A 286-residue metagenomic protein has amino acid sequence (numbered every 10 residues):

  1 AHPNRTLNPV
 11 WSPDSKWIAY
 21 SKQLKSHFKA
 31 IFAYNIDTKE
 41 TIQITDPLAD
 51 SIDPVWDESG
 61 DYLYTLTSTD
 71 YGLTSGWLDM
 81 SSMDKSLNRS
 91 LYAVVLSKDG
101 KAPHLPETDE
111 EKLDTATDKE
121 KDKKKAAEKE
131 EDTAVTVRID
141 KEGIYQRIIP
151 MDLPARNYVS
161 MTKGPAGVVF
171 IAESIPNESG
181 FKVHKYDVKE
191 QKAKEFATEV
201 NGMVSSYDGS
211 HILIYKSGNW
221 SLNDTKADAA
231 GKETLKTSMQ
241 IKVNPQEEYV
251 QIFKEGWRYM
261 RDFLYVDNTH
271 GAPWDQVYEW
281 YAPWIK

Functional and structural regions predicted by a protein language model:
A1-P3, T45-L48, D152-A155, F196-E199: Surface loop/turn motifs at the tips and blade-to-blade linkers of beta-strand repeat domains
A1-T6, K16-F32, T38, T45-I52 (+6 more regions): A flexible loop/linker signature enriched in serine peptidases of the S9 family
P9-W17, D53-L63, S160-G167, M203-S210: Blade-terminus and WD-like Trp-Asp/Gly-His loop motifs, strongest in beta-propeller folds
T38-K39, D99, Q191, D228: Short coil/turn linkers that define WD40 beta-propeller blade boundaries
D50-S51, G72, N157-Y158, F263-V266: Short beta-strands and strand-coil junctions in structured, solvent-facing domains, enriched
V135-P154: A short helix->beta-strand "capping" segment at the edge of beta-propeller domains
I149-P150, M161, I171, I175-K286: Intrinsically disordered, Ser/Thr/Pro/Gly-rich linkers and terminal tails that flank and connect PDZ domains
